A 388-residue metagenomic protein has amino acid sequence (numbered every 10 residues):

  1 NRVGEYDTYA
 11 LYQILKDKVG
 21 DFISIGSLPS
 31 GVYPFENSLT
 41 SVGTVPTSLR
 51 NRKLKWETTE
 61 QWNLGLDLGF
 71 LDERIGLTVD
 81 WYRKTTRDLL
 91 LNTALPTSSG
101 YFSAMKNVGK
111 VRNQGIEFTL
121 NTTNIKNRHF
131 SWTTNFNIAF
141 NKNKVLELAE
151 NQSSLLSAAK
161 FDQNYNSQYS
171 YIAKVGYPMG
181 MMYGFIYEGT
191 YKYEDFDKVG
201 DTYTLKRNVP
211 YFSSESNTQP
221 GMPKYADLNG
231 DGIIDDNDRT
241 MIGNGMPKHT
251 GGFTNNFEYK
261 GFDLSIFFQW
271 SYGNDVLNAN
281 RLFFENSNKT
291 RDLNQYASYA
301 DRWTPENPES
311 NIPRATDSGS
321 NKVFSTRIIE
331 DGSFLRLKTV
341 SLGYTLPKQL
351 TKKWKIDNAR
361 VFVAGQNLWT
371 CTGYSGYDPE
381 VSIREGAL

Functional and structural regions predicted by a protein language model:
N1-V175, F324, I328-L388: Extracellular/periplasmic, surface-exposed regions of secreted and cell-surface proteins
R2-Y9, I14-Y33, Q152-L156, K174 (+6 more regions): Membrane-proximal, glycine/serine-rich, low-complexity loop/turn segments characteristic of large bacterial
P34-S38, L89-N92, F185, G189 (+2 more regions): Short hydrophobic/aromatic-rich motifs at helix boundaries and adjacent loops
T44-P46, D231-D236, D317-T326: Short glycine/proline-rich turn/loop motifs
L66, L71-E73, I125-F130, K248-L282 (+1 more regions): Subset of outer-membrane beta-barrel
T86-R87, G243-G245, G273-D275, P379-V381: A short local loop/turn or secondary-structure capping micro-motif enriched for an aromatic residue
G109-P247, E258, S271-N274, N280: Gram-negative outer-membrane beta-barrel transporters
P220, S271-Q366: Extracytoplasmic gating/loop element in the C-terminal half of outer-membrane beta-barrel translocons and assembly
